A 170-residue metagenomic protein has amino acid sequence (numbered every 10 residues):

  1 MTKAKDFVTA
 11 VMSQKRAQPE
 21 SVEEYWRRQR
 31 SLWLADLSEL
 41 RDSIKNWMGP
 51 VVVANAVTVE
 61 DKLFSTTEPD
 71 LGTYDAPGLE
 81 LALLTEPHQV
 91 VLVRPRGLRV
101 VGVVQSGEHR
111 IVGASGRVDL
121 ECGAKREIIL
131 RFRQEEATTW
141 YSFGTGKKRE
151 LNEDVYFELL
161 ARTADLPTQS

Functional and structural regions predicted by a protein language model:
M1-W26: N-terminal, Lys/Arg- and Ser/Thr-rich interaction peptides
K3-K5, K15, K45, K62 (+2 more regions): Context-gated lysine
E20-W26, A54-L63, P167-S170: Short glycine-rich, low-complexity/disordered patches
S31-L84: Short, well-structured hydrophobic secondary-structure segments
D61-R126, T139: Hydrophobic-cavity lipid-handling domains and compact docking modules
S115-S170: Glycine-rich, aromatic-bearing surface loops/beta-hairpins
